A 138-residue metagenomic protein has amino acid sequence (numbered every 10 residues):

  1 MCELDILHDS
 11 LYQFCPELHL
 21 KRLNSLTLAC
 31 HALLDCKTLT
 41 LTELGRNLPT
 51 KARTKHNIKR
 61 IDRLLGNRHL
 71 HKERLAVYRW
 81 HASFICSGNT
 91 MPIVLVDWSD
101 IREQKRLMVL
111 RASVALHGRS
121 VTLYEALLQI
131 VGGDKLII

Functional and structural regions predicted by a protein language model:
M1-I138: Conserved, well-structured functional cores that handle cations and Mg-NTP chemistry
